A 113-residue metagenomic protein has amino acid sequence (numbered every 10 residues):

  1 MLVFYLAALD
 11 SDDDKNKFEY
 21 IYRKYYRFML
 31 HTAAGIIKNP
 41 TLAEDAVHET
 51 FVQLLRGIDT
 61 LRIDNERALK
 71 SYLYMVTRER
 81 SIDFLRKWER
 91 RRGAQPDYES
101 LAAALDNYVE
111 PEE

Functional and structural regions predicted by a protein language model:
M1-F28: N-terminal module of bacterial RNA polymerase sigma factors
S11, F51-A68, K87-E89: Sigma70-family region 2
K17-F18, Y25, A46-E49, L69 (+1 more regions): Hydrophobic side chains within well-formed alpha-helices
Y22-P40, G57-T60: Amphipathic, Lys/Arg- and hydrophobic-enriched alpha-helical face
Y22-Y26, Y74, E113: Amphipathic, non-transmembrane alpha-helical scaffold segments
H31, D45-V52, R56, R67-E79: Structural recognition of an alpha-helix C-terminal capping motif at a helix-to-coil junction
T60, M75-P96: Arg/Lys-rich amphipathic alpha helix in sigma70-family domain 2
R91-E113: Internal acidic/polar
